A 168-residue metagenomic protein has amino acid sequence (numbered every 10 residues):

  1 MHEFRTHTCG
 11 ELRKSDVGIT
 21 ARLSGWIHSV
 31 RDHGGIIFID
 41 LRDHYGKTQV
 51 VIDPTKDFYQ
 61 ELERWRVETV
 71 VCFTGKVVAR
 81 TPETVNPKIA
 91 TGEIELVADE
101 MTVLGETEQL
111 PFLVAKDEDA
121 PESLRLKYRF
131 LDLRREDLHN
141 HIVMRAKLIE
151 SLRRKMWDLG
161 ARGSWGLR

Functional and structural regions predicted by a protein language model:
M1-R168: Class II aminoacyl-tRNA synthetase catalytic cores and aaRS-like
